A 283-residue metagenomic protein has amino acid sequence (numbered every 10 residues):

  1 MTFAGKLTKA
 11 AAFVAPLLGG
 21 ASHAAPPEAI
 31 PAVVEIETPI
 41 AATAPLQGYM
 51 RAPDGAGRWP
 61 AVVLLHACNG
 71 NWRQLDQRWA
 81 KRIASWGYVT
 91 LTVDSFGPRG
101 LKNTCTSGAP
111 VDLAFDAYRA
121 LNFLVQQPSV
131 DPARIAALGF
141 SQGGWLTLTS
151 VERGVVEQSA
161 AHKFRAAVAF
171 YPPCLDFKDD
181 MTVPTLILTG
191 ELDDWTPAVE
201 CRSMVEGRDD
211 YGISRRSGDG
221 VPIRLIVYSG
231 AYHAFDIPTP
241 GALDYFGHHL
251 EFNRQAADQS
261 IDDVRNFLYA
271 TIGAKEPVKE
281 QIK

Functional and structural regions predicted by a protein language model:
M1-A11: Bacterial N-terminal signal peptides that target proteins for export
K9-G19: Bacterial N-terminal signal peptides
A25-G57: N-terminal cap/lid segment of alpha/beta-hydrolase-fold proteins
G55-W59, L64-K102, D176, D194-A198: Short substrate-entry loop that stabilizes the transition state in hydrolases
R73-L75, W86, A117-T182: Primarily recognizes the serine-hydrolase "nucleophile elbow" in alpha/beta-hydrolase and SGNH/GDSL folds
I187-T189: Short beta-strand/loop motif that positions the catalytic acidic residue of the alpha/beta-hydrolase fold
E191-Y245: Active-site-adjacent alpha-helix of alpha/beta-hydrolase-fold enzymes
D244-K283: Catalytic active-site module of serine/aspartate enzymes centered on a nucleophile-bearing elbow/loop
